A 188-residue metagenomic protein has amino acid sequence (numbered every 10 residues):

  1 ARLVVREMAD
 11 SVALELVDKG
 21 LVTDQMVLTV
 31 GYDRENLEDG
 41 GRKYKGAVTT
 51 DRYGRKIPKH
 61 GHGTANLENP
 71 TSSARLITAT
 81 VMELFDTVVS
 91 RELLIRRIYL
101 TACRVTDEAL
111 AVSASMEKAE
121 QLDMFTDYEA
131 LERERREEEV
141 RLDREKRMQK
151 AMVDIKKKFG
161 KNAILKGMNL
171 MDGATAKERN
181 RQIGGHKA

Functional and structural regions predicted by a protein language model:
A1-A188: Basic, low-complexity intrinsically disordered segments
